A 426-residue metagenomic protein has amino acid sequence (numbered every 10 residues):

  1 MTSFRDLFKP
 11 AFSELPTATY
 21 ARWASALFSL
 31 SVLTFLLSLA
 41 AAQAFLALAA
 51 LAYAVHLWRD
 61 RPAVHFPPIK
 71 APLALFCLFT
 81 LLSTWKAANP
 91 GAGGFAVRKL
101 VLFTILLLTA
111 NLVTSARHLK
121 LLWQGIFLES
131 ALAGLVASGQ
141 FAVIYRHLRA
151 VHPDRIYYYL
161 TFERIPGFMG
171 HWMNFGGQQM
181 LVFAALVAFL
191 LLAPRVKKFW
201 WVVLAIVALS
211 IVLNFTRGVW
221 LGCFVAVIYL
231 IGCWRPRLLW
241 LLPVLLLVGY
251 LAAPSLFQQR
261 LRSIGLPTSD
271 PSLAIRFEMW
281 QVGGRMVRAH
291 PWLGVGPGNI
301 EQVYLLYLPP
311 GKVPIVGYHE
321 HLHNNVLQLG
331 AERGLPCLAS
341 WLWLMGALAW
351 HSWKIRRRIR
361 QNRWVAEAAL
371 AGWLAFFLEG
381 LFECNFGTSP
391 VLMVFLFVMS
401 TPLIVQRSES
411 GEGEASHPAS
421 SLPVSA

Functional and structural regions predicted by a protein language model:
M1-A92, T104, V113-F127, L192-K198 (+2 more regions): Transmembrane signal-anchor hairpin modules in multi-pass inner-membrane enzymes, especially those that act on
L27-V32, L46-A49, C77, L81-L82 (+11 more regions): Alpha-helical transmembrane segments of multi-pass inner-membrane proteins
S31-A41, G330-R333, W364-L403: Membrane helix-loop boundary segments at the extracytoplasmic
L37-L46, F95-A96, G167-V182, L322 (+2 more regions): Membrane-interface micro-motifs in multi-pass membrane enzymes
W85, K99, A116, A133-S138 (+6 more regions): Membrane-integral, polyisoprenol-dependent glycosyltransferases of the GT-C/oligosaccharyltransferase superfamily
W85-G94, V212-L213, L381-F386: Membrane-interface helix caps and helix-loop-helix hairpins in membrane proteins
L135, G139-I144, I231-S272, E278-A289 (+2 more regions): A membrane-periplasm/extracellular boundary helix in multi-pass inner-membrane enzymes that assemble envelope glycans
P267-Q281, L293-R333: Long extracytoplasmic/lumenal interhelical loops at the membrane interface of multi-pass membrane proteins
